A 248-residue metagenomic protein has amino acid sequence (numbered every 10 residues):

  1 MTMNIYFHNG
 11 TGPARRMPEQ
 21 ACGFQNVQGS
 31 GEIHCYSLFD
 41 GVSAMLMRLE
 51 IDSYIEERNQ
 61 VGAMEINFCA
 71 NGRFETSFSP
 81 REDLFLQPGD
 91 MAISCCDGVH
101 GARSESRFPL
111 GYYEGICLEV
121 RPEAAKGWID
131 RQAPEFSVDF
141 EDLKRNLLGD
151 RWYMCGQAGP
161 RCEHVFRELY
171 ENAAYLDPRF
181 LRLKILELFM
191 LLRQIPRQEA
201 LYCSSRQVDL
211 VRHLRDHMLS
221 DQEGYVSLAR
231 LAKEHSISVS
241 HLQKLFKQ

Functional and structural regions predicted by a protein language model:
M1-Q20: Short Lys/Arg-enriched alpha/beta "domain-start" segment
G10-P13, C35-S37, R145-G149, K233: A short, terminal or domain-edge coil/loop segment
R16-E114: N-terminal functional module of multi-domain proteins
R58, C203, Q207, S220: Residue-level marker of regulatory loop/turn positions in helix-turn-helix DNA-binding domains and in histidine
S77, L84-Q207, V211, L228-A229 (+1 more regions): Alpha-helical bundle regulatory/interaction domains
V211-A232, K247-Q248: Terminal helix-turn-helix DNA-binding modules in bacterial transcription factors
H241-F246: Short hydrophobic/aromatic patch on the recognition helix
